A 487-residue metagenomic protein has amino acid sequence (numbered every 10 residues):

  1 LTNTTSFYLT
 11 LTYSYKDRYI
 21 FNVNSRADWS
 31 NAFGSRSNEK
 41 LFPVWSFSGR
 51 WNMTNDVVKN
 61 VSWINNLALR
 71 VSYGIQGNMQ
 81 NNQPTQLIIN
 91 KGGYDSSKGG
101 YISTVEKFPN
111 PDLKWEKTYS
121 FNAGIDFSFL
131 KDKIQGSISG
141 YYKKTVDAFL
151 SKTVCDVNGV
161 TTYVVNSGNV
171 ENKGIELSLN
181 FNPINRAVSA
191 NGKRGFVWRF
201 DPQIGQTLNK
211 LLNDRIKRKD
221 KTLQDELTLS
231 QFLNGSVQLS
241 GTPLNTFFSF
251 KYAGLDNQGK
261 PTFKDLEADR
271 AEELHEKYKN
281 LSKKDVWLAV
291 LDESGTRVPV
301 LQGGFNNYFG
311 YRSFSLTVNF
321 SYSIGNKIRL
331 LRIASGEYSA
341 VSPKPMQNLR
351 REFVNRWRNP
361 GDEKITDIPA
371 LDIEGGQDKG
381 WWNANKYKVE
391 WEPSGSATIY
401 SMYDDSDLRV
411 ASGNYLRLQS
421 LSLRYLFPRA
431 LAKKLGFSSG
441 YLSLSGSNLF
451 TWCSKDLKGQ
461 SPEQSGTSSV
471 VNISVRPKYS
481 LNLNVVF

Functional and structural regions predicted by a protein language model:
L1-L239, D405-F487: Extracellular/periplasmic, surface-exposed regions of secreted and cell-surface proteins
L1-T10, S14, I20-N24, G100-F129 (+3 more regions): Outer-membrane beta-barrel transmembrane strand signature
W29, Q86, P261, R270-E272 (+1 more regions): Generic secondary-structure boundary signal with a strong preference for alpha-helix termini
G34, G74-G77, N110, G159 (+15 more regions): Glycine-centered flexibility motif
S62, T145, K210, Q258 (+3 more regions): C-terminal beta-signal and adjacent terminal beta-strands/loops of Gram-negative outer-membrane beta-barrel proteins
V165, N182, R186-R297, I328 (+1 more regions): Conserved small-residue
